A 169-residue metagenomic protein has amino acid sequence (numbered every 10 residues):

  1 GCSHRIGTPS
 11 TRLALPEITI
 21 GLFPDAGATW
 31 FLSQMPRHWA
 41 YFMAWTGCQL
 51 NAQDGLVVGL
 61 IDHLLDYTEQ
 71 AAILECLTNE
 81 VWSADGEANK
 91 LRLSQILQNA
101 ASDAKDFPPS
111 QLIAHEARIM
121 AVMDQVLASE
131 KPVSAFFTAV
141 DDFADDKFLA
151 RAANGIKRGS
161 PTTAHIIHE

Functional and structural regions predicted by a protein language model:
G1-M43, V57-V58, I73-L77: CoA-thioester-processing core
S3, L13, L22, A40 (+5 more regions): Homeobox/homeodomain signature
G21-F23, A40-W45, S134-F136, N154-R158: Short, functional N-terminal and low-complexity linear motifs
Q34-A88: Contiguous mid-protein beta-loop-alpha structural module that forms a pocket-lining wall or clamp of enzyme active
D66-G159: Amphipathic alpha-helical blocks and their helix-capping loop/short-beta junctions
